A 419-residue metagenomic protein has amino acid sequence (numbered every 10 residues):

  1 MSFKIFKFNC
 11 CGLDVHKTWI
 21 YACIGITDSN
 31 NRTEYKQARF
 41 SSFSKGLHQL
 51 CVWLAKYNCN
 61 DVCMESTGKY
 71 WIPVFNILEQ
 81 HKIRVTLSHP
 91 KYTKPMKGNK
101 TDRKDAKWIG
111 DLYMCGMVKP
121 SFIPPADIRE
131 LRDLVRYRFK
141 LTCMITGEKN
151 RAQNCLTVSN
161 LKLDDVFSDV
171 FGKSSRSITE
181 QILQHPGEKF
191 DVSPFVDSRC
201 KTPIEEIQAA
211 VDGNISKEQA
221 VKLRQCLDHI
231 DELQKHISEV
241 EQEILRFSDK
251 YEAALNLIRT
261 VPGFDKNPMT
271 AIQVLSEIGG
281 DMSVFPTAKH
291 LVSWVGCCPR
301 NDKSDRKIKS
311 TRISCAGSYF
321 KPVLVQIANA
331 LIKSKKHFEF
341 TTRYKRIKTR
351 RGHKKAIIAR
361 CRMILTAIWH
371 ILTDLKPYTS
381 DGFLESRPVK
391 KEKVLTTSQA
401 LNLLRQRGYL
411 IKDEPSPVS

Functional and structural regions predicted by a protein language model:
M1-S419: A detector of single, family-specific signature residues that are central to catalytic or substrate-handling motifs
